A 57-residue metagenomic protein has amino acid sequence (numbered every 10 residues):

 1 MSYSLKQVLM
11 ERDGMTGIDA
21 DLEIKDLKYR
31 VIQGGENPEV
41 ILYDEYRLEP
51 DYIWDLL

Functional and structural regions predicted by a protein language model:
M1-L22: N-terminal acidic leader/helix
R30-L57: Long, compositionally biased
